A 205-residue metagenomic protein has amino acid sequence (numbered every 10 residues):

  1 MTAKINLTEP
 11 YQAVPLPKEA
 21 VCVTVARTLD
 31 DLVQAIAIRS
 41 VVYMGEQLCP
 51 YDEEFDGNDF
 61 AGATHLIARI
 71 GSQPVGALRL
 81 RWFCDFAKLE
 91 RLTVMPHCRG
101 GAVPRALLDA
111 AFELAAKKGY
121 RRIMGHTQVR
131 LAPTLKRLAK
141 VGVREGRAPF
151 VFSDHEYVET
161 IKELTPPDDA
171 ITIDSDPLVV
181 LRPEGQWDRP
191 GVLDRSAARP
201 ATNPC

Functional and structural regions predicted by a protein language model:
T2-E54, F60, I67-I70, P166 (+1 more regions): Short amphipathic alpha-helix that is part of the acyltransferase structural core
R39, T134-K140: Conserved active-site tyrosine of GNAT-family acetyltransferases
F55-A61, F150-S153: A short beta-turn/loop motif at secondary-structure boundaries
G62-L66, A87-E90, E156-T160: Short beta-strand micro-motifs in enzyme catalytic cores
I67, Q73-R81, F86-T93: Conserved beta-strand in the GNAT
V94, G100-E113, G125: Conserved acetyl-CoA-binding loop-helix of GNAT-fold acetyltransferases
A115-Q128: Conserved GNAT acetyl-CoA-binding A-motif
H126, V141-E163: Conserved catalytic-core motifs of GNAT/GCN5-like acyltransferases
